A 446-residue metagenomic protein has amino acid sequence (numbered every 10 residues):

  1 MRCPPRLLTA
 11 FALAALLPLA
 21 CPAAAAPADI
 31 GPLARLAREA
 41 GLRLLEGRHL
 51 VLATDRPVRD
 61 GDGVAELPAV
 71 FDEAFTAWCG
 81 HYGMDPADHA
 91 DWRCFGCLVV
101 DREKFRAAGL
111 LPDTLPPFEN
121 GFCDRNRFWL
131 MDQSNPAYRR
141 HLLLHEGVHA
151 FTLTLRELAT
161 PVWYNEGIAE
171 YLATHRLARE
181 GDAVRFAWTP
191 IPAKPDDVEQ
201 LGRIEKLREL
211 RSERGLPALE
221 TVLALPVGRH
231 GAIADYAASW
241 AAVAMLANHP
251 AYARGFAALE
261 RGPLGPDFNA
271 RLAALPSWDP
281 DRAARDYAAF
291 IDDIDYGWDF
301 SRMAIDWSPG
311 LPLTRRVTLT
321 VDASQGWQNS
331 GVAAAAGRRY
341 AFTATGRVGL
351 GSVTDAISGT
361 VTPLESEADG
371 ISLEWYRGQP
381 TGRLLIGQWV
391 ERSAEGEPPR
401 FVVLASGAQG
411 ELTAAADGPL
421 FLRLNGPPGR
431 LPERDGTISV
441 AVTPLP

Functional and structural regions predicted by a protein language model:
M1-F11: Bacterial N-terminal signal peptides that target proteins for export
T9-A20: Bacterial N-terminal signal peptides
A26-Y164, R176-R179, P266-R271: Juxtacatalytic substrate-recognition/specificity segment
P32-R38, L111-F128, S134, Y138 (+1 more regions): Acidic/His/Gly-enriched intrinsically disordered linker/tail segments that often contain short helix/coil "MoRF-like"
R48, W92-R93, D124, N165 (+5 more regions): Residues that flank catalytic or metal-binding motifs in active/ligand-binding sites
D293-P446: Gly-Asp-aromatic-enriched flexible segments
